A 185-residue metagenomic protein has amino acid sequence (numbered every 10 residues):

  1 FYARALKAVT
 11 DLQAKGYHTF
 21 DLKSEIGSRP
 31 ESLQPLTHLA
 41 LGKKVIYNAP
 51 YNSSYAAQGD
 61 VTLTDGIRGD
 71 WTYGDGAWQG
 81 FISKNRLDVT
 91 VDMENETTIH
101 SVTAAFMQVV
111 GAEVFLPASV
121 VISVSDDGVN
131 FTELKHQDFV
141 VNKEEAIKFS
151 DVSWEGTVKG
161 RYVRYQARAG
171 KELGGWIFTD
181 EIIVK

Functional and structural regions predicted by a protein language model:
F1-P35: Catalytic domains of carbohydrate-active enzymes that cleave complex glycans
A5, D21-S24, K135, K143 (+1 more regions): Prokaryotic Sec-type signal peptides and long signal-anchor helices with extended Leu/Ile/Val-rich h-regions
L6-D11, Y17, N52, G59-D60 (+1 more regions): Compositionally biased non-globular segments, especially hydrophobic aliphatic-rich helices of signal peptides
T10, D65-I67, G160: Intrinsically disordered, low-complexity repeat segments enriched in small/polar residues
P30-R68: Predominantly extracellular/luminal regions of secreted and cell-surface proteins, especially disulfide-bonded
P50, D127, F139: Residues that form or immediately flank small-molecule/cofactor binding pockets and catalytic motifs
G69-K135, A146-K185: Aromatic, loop-rich ligand-recognition surfaces of beta-strand-rich domains
V140-A146: Short proline/glycine- and polar residue-rich coil/turn motifs
